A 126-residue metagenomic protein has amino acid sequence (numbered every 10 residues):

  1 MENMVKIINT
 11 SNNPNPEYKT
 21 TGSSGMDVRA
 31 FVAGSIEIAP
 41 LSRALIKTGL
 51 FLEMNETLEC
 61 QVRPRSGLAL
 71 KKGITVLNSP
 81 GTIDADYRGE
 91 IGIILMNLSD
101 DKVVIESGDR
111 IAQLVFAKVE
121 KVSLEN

Functional and structural regions predicted by a protein language model:
M1-N126: DUTPase catalytic domain/fold
